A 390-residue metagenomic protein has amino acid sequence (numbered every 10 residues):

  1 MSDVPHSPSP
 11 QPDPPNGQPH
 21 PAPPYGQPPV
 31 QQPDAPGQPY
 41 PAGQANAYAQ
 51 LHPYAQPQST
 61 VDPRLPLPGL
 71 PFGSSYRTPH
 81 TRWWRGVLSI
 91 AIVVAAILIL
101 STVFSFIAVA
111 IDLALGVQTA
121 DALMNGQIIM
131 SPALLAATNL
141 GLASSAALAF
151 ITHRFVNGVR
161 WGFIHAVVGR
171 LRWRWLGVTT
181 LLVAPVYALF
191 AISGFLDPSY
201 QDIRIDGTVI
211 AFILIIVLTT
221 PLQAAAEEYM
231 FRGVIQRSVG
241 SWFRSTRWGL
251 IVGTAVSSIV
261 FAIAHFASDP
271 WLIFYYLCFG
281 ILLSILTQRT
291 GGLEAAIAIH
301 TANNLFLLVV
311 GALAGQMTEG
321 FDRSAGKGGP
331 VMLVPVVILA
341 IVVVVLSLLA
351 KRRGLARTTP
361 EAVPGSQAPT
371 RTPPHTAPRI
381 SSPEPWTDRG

Functional and structural regions predicted by a protein language model:
M1-R160, S324-G390: N-terminal, membrane-interfacial amphipathic/helix-forming hydrophobic leader that caps and precedes the first
R82-V93, L134-T138, L142, W175 (+7 more regions): Residue-level signature of transmembrane alpha-helical entry/exit and packing/kink sites in multi-pass membrane
V87, A91, R170-A184, R247-G249 (+1 more regions): Interfacial aromatic "cap" segments that immediately flank transmembrane helices in multipass membrane proteins
A95-I99, A143-S144, A184-P185, A302-L307: Membrane-embedded alpha-helical segments of transport systems, primarily multispan ion/solute transporters
L98-A114, F150-R154, Y187-F195, S199 (+7 more regions): Short hydrophobic alpha-helical membrane-anchoring segments
A120-N125, F195-R204, E319-G326: Membrane-interface helix termini and inter-helical loops of multi-pass transporters
N139, W161-A226, Q236-R244, R389: Juxtamembrane helix-loop-helix connectors linking adjacent transmembrane helices in multi-pass membrane enzymes
I213-S366: Transmembrane helix-loop-helix hairpins at the membrane interface of multi-pass integral membrane proteins
